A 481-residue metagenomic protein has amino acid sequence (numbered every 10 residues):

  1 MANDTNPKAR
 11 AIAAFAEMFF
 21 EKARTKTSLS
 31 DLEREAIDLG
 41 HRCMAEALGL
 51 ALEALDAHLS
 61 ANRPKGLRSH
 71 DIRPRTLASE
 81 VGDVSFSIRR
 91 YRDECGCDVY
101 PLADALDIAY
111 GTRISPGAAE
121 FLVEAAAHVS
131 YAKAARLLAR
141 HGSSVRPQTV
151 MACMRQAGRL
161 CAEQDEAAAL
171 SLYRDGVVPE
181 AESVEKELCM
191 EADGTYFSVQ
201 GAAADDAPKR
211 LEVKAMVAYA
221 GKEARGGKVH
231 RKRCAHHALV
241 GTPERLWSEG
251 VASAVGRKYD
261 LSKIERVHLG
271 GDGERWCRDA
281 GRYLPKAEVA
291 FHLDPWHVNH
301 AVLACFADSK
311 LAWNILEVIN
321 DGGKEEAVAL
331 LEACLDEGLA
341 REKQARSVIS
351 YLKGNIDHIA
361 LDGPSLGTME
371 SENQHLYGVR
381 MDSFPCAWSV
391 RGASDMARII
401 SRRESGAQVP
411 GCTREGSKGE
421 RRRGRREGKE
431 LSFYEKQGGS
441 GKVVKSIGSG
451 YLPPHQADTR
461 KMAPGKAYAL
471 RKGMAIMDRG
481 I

Functional and structural regions predicted by a protein language model:
M1-G49, R90-I481: Catalytic center-proximal scaffold of phosphoryl-transfer enzymes
L29-L39, A54-K65: Short secondary-structure junction/hinge motifs that connect adjacent elements
D56-G111: An N-terminal low-complexity regulatory-tail signal and nearby short nucleic-acid-interaction modules
